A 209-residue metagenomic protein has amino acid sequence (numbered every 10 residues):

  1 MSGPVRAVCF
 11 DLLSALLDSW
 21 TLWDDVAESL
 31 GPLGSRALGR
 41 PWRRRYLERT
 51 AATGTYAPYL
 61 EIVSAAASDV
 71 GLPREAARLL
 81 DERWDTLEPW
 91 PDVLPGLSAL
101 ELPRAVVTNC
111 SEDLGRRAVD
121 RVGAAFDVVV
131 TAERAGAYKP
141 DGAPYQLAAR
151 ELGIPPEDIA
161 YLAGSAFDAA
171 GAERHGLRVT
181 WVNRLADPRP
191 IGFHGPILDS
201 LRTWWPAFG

Functional and structural regions predicted by a protein language model:
M1-R44, G71: Active-site neighborhood of HAD-like aspartate-dependent phosphohydrolases
M1-V8, S98, L102-V107, S111-G209: Asp-based, Mg2+/Mn2+-dependent phosphohydrolase catalytic module
D25, S29, P41, A65-A66 (+5 more regions): Alpha-helical elements of Rossmann-like donor-binding domains used by nucleotide-donor carbohydrate transfer enzymes
G31-S35, L72-E75, V122-A125, G153-I154: Short helix-capping segments at alpha-helix termini
G34-R36, R40-L80: A metal-dependent, Asp-based hydrolase signature
E82-E88, V107: Short, flexible loop segments at the rims of nucleotide/cofactor-binding pockets, characterized by
E88-P95: A short, well-structured juxtamembrane/interface segment
